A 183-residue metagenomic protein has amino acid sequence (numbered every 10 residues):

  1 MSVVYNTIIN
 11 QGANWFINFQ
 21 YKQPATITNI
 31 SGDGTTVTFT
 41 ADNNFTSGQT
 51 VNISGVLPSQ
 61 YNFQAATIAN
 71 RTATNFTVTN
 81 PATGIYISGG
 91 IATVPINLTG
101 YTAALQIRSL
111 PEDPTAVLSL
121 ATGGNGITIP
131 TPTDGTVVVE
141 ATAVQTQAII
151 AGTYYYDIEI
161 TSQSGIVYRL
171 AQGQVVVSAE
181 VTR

Functional and structural regions predicted by a protein language model:
M1-P24, V94-R183: Contiguous segments within soluble domain cores/interaction surfaces
A25-G100, I107, D134-T136: Small/polar beta-strand repeat architecture
